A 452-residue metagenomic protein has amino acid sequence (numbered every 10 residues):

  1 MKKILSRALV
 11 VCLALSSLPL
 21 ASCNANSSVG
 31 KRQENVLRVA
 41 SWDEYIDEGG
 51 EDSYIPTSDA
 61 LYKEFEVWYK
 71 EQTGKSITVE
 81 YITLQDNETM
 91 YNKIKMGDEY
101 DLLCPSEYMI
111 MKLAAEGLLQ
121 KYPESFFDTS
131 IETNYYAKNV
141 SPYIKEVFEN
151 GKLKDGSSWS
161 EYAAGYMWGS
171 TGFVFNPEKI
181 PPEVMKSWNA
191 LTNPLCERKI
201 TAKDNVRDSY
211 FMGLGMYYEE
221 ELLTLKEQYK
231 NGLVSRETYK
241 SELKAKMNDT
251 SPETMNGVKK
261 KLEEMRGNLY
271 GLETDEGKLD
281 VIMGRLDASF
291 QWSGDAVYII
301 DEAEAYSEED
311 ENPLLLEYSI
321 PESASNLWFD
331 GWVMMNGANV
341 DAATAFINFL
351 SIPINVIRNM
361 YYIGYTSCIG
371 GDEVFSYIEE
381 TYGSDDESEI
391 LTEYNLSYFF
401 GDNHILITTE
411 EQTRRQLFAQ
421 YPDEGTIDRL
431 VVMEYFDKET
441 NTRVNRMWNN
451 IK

Functional and structural regions predicted by a protein language model:
M1-L37: Short, low-complexity disordered leader/linker segments with a strong preference for bacterial N-terminal type II
V29-K112, E116: Early extracytoplasmic/lumenal segment of secretory-pathway proteins
E34-L37, G74-I77, D98-L102, C196-I200 (+4 more regions): Loop/turn elements at helix/coil->beta-strand transitions in domains of secreted/extracellular proteins
W42-D59, Y108-R285, I299-E302: Extracytoplasmic ligand-binding site segments that recognize negatively charged/polar headgroups
L84, C104-P105, A202, L272 (+1 more regions): Short beta-strand and adjacent tight-turn residues that come in two discontinuous sequence segments and form the edges
G267-G337: Extracytoplasmic/periplasmic substrate-binding proteins
D330-Y421: Mature extracytoplasmic/periplasmic domains
D402-K452: Conserved C-terminal helix/tail region of periplasmic/extracytoplasmic solute-binding proteins
